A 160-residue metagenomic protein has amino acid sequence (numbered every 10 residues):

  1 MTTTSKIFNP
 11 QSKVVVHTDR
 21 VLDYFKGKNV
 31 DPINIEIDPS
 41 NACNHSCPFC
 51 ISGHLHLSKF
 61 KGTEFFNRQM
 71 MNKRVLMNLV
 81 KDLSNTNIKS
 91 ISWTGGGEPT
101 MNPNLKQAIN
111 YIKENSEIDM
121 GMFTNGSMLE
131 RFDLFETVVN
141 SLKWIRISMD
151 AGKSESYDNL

Functional and structural regions predicted by a protein language model:
T3-I145, S156-L160: Conserved alpha-helical substructure of the radical SAM core
I147-M149: Conserved phosphate-donor/acceptor-positioning beta-strand/loop module used by diverse small-molecule
K153: Conserved CoA-thioester-binding segment of acyl-CoA-metabolizing enzymes
